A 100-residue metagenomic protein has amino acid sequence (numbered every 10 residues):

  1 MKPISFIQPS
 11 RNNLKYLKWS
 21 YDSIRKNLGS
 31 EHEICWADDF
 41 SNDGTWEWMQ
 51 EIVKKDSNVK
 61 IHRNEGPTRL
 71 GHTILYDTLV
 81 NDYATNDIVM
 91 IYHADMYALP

Functional and structural regions predicted by a protein language model:
M1-S23: N-proximal low-complexity "stem/linker" segments adjacent to membrane-targeting elements
S5-Q8, C35-W36, M90: Short hydrophobic beta-strand elements that form part of the catalytic alpha/beta core underpinning NDP-sugar/donor
D22-E31: Short, acidic, metal-binding catalytic loop of nucleotide-sugar glycosyltransferases
D38-E47: A conserved acidic beta->alpha catalytic loop
G44, M96-P100: Acidic donor-binding/catalytic loop of UDP-sugar-dependent glycosyltransferases, especially processive GT2
Q50-G71: Conserved donor nucleotide-binding strand/loop of the catalytic core
E65-Y83: Glycine-rich, basic loop-to-helix element that forms the pyrophosphate-binding segment of sugar-nucleotide handling
N86-Y97: Short beta-strand-to-loop acidic/aromatic patch adjacent to the donor-nucleotide binding site
